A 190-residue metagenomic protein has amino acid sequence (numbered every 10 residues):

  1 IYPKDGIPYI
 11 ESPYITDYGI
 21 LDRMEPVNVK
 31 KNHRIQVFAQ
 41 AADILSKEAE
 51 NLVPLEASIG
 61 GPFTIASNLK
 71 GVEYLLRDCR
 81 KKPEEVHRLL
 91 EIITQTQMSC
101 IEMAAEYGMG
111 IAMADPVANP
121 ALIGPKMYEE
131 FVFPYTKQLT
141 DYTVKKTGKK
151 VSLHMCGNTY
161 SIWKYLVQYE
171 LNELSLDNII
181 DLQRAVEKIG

Functional and structural regions predicted by a protein language model:
I1-I20: Alpha/beta catalytic barrel-like cores
I7-E11, V27-G190: Active-site loop segments of alpha/beta catalytic cores
M24: Acidic/glycine-rich phosphate/pyrophosphate-binding loops and surrounding catalytic core that coordinate Mg2+
